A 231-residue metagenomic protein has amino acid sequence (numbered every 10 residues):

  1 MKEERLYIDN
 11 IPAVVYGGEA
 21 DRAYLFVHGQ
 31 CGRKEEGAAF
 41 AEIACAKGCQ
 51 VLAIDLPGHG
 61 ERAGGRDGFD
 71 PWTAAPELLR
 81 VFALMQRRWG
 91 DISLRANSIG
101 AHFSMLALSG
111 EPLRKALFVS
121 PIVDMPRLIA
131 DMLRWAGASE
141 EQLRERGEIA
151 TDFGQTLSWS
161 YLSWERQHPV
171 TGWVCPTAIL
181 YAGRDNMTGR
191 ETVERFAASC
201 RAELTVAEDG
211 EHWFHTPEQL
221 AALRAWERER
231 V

Functional and structural regions predicted by a protein language model:
M1-G18: N-terminal cap/lid segment of alpha/beta-hydrolase-fold proteins
R5, E111-R195, S199-V206, E211-V231: The alpha/beta-hydrolase serine catalytic core
D21-G29: Short beta-strand element of the alpha/beta-hydrolase
Q30-E42, E191: The serine-hydrolase catalytic nucleophile loop
A41-G64: Conserved alpha/beta-hydrolase
G60-R88: Catalytic nucleophile-loop/oxyanion-hole region of alpha/beta-hydrolase and closely related hydrolase-like folds
L94-A96, V119: Short beta-strand immediately N-terminal to the catalytic nucleophile in serine-hydrolase-like folds
A96-S104: Gly/Ala-rich beta-loop-alpha elbow adjacent to hydrolase catalytic centers
